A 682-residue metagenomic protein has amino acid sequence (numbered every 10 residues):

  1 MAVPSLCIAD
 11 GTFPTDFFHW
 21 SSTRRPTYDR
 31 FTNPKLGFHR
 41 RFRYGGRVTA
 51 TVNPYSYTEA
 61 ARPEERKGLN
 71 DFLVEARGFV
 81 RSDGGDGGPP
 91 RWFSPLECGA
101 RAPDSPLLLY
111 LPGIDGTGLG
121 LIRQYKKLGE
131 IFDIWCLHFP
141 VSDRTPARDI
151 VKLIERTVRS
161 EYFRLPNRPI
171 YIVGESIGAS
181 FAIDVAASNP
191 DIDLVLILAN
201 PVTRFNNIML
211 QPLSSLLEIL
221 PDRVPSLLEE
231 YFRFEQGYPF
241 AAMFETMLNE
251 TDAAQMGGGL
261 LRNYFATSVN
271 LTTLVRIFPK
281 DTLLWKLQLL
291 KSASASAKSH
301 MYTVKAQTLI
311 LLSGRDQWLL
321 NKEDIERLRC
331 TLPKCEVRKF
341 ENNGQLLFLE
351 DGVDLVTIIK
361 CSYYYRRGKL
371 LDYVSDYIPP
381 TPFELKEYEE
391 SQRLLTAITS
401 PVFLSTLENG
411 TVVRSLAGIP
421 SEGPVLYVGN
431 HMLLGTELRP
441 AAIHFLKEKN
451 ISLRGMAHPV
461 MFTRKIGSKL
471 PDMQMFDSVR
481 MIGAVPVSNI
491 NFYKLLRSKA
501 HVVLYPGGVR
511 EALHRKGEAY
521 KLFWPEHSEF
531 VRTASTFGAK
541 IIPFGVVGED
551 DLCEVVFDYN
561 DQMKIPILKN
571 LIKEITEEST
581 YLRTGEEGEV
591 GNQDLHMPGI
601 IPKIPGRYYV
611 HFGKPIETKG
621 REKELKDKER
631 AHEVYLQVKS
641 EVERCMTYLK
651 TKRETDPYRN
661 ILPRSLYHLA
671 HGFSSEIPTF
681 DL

Functional and structural regions predicted by a protein language model:
M1-H39, A50: N-terminal chloroplast transit peptides
A2-F13, A61-D86, E326, P333-Y377: Catalytic active-site module of serine/aspartate enzymes centered on a nucleophile-bearing elbow/loop
T58-A61, E65-R144: Conserved HGGG/HGGXW glycine-rich cap/lid loop of the alpha/beta-hydrolase fold
P63-R66, F79, R367-I490, Y658-L682: Membrane-anchoring hydrophobic helices of lipid-metabolizing enzymes
G99-A102, F278-C330, E336-E341: Conserved serine/cysteine hydrolase catalytic core
G116, R315-L319, Q345, L434: Acidic catalytic loop of the alpha/beta-hydrolase fold
A187, D191-P239: Flexible "cap/lid" loop of the alpha/beta hydrolase fold
V356-T396, K494-L682: Non-catalytic C-terminal accessory region of glycerolipid acyltransferases and related lyso-lipid remodeling enzymes
